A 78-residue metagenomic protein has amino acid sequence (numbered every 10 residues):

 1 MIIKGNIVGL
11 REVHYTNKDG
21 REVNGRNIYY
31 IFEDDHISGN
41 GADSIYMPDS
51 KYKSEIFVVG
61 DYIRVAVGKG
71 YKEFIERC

Functional and structural regions predicted by a protein language model:
M1, N24-R26, V59-D61: Residues at beta-strand starts and edge strands
M1-E22: Structural detector for short beta-strands of small beta-barrel domains
I2-K4, A42-Y46, Y62: Well-ordered beta-strand positions in beta-sheet-rich domains
G9-E12, G39-M47, C78: A mid-sequence interfacial segment
T16-I45: OB-fold (S1/OB) nucleic-acid-binding surfaces
I28-I31, V65, K69: Oligomerization/assembly interface segments of phage tail-like spikes and tubes
Y46-A66: Short nucleic-acid-contacting surface segments enriched for D/E, G, S/T with interspersed K/R
A66-C78: OB-fold/S1-family single-stranded nucleic acid-binding modules
